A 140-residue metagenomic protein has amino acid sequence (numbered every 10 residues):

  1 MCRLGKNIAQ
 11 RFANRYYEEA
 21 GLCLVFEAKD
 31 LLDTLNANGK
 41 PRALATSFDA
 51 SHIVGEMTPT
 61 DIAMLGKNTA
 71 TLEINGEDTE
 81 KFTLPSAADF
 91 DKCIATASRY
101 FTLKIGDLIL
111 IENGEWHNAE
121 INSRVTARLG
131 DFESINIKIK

Functional and structural regions predicted by a protein language model:
M1-L108, E115-K140: Catalytic-core "active-site belt" of small-molecule-metabolizing enzymes, emphasizing His/Asp/Glu-rich regions
